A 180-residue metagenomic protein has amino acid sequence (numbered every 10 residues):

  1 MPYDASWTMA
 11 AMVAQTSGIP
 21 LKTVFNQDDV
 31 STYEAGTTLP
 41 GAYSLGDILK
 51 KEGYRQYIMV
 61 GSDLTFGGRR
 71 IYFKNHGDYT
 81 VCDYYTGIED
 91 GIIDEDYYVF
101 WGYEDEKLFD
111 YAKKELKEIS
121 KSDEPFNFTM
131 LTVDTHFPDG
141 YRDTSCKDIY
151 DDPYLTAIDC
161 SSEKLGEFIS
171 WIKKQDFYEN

Functional and structural regions predicted by a protein language model:
M1-N180: Solvent-exposed soluble domains appended to multi-pass membrane proteins
